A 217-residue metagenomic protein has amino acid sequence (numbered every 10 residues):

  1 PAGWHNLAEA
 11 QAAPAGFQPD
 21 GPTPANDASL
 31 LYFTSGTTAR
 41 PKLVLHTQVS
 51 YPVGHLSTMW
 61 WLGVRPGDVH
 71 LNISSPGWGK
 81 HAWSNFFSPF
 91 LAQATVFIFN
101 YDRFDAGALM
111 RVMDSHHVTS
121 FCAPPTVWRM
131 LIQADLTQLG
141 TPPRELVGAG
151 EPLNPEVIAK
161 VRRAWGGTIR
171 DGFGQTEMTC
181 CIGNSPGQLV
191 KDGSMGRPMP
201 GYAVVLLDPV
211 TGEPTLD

Functional and structural regions predicted by a protein language model:
A2-H5, A12-F33, R40, G63-V69: Conserved pre-ATP/AMP-binding loop-to-beta segment of ANL
A10-A13, A25, V44-R65, I73 (+3 more regions): Conserved structural elements of the adenylate-forming
D20-T23, G193-M199: Short Gly/Pro-enriched turn/cap motifs at secondary-structure boundaries
A28, T34-T37, H70, P76 (+5 more regions): Conserved S/T- and glycine-rich ATP-binding loop of Class I adenylate-forming
P52-V69, P76-T119, A134: Conserved AMP-binding/adenylation subdomain of ANL enzymes
N72-I73, I98-N100, V147-A149, L207-P209: Thr-Gly-centered strand-to-loop micro-motif
L91, V118-A123, I132-K191, A203 (+1 more regions): Gly/Ser/Thr-rich phosphate-binding loop
V205-D217: Conserved beta-loop-beta connector loops within the AMP-binding
